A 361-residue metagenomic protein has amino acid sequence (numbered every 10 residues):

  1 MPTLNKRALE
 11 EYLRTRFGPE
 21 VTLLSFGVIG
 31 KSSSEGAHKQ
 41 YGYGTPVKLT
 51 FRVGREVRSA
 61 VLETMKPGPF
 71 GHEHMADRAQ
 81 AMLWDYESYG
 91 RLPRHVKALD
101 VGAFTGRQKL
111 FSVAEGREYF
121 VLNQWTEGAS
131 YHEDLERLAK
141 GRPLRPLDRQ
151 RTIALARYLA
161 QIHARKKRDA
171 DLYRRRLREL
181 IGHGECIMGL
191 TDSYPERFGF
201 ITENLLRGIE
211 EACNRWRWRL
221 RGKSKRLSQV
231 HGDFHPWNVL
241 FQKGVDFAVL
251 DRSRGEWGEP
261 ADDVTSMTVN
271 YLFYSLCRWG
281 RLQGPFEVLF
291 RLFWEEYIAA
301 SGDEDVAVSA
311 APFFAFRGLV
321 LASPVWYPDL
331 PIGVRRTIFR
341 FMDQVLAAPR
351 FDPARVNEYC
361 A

Functional and structural regions predicted by a protein language model:
M1-G42, K48-A60, P69-A81, R91-A98 (+5 more regions): Regulatory N- and C-terminal appendages and interdomain linkers associated with kinase/kinase-like NTP transferase
S34-A37, G42-T45, T50-H183: Conserved ATP-binding subdomain of kinase catalytic cores across diverse folds
G36-V57, V61, I162, N214-D262: Active-site acidic catalytic loop and adjacent metal/ATP-binding pocket of ATP-dependent phosphoryl transfer enzymes
P67-G68, W125-L144, G189-R197, F273 (+2 more regions): A glycine-centered beta->alpha junction motif in the catalytic cores of kinase/phosphotransferase enzymes
P69, S130, V239, W257 (+1 more regions): Conserved protein kinase catalytic core
Y119, Q124-T126, L172-R219, S323: Active-site catalytic-loop/activation-segment of kinase and kinase-like phosphoryl-transfer enzymes
Q150, G302-F314: All-alpha amphipathic helical-bundle segments outside canonical DNA-binding/catalytic cores that form hydrophobic
A261-S301, A315-G333: Active-site activation/catalytic loop segments of kinase-like enzymes and analogous catalytic loops in related
